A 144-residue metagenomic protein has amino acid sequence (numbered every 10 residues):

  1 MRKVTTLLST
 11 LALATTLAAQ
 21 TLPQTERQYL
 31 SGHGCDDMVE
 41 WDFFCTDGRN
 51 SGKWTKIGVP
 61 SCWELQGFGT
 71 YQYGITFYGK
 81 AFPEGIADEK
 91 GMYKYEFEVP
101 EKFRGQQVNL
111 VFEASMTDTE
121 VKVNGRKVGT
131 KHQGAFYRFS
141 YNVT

Functional and structural regions predicted by a protein language model:
M1-T25: Bacterial Sec-dependent N-terminal signal peptides
K3-T5, L65, T70, M116: Hydrophobic alpha-helical context, especially transmembrane and signal-peptide helices
T5, K56, G129-T130: A sequence-level detector of short linear motifs
T6-L7, S31, P83: General helical structural elements
Q20-T76: Accessory carbohydrate-binding/adhesion or oligomerization-edge regions at the termini of glycan-active proteins
P23, Y29, F44-D47, G67 (+1 more regions): Accessory beta-strand-rich segments of carbohydrate-active enzymes
F82-D88: Short, solvent-exposed beta-strand/turn "edge" segments of beta-rich domains on protein surfaces
